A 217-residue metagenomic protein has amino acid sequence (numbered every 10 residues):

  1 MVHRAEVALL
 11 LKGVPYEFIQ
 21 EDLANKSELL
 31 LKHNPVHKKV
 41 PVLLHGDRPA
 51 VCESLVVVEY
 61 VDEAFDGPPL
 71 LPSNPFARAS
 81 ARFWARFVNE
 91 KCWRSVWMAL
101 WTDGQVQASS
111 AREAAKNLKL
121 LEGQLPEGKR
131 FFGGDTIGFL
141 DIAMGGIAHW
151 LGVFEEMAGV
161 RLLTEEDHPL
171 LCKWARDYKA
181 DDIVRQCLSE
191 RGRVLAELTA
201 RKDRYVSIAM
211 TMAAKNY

Functional and structural regions predicted by a protein language model:
M1-F132, T136, D203-Y205, A209-Y217: GST-like domain detector, emphasizing the conserved glutathione-binding G-site in the N-terminal thioredoxin-like
V40-P41, P72, G146, P169 (+1 more regions): Proline-centered helix-kink/hinge sites
D62-D66, N89, P126, A148 (+4 more regions): Hydrophobic/aromatic-lined pockets within catalytic cores
K91, G134-A158, D167-C172: GST superfamily/GST-like fold recognition
S109-E113, T164-A180: Extended, well-ordered alpha-helical scaffold segments
R112, K119-L120, A148-V153, R176-Y217: Non-globular targeting/processing and membrane-anchoring segments
R161: Conserved nucleotidyltransferase catalytic core and NTase-mimicking acidic/glycine-rich helix/loop elements in nucleic
